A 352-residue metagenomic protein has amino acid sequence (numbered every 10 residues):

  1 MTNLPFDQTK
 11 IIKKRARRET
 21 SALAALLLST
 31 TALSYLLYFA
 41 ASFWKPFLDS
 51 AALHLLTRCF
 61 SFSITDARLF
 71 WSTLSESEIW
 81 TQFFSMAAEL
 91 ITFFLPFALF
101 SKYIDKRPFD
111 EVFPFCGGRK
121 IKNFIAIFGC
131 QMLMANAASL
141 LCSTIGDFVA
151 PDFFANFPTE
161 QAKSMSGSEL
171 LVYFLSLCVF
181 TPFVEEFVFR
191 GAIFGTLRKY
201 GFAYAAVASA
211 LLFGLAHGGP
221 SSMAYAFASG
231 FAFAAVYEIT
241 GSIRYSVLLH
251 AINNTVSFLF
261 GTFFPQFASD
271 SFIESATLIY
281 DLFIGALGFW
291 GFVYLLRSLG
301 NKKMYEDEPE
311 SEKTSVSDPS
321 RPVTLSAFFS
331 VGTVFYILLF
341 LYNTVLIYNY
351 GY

Functional and structural regions predicted by a protein language model:
T2-I11, T73, W80-G129, D147-V149 (+2 more regions): Membrane-helix interface linkers and caps
L4-Y35, R107-L140, S275, D307-I337: Interfacial transmembrane-helix boundary/kink motif in multi-pass membrane proteins
R18-T30, E78-L90, R119-I127, E169-F174 (+6 more regions): Residue-level signature of transmembrane alpha-helical entry/exit and packing/kink sites in multi-pass membrane
L27, T31-Y35, F39, F43 (+11 more regions): Alpha-helical transmembrane spans of integral membrane proteins, capturing the lipid-embedded, hydrophobic core of TM
L33-A52, L56, T92-F100, M134-G146 (+6 more regions): Alpha-helical membrane-inserting segments
L36-I104, Y280-F283, Y352: Alpha-helical transmembrane segments in multi-pass membrane proteins
A51-L69, T73-L74, E78-W80, F109-T181 (+1 more regions): Juxtamembrane helix-loop-helix connectors linking adjacent transmembrane helices in multi-pass membrane enzymes
N136, E169-Y352: Transmembrane helix-loop-helix hairpins at the membrane interface of multi-pass integral membrane proteins
